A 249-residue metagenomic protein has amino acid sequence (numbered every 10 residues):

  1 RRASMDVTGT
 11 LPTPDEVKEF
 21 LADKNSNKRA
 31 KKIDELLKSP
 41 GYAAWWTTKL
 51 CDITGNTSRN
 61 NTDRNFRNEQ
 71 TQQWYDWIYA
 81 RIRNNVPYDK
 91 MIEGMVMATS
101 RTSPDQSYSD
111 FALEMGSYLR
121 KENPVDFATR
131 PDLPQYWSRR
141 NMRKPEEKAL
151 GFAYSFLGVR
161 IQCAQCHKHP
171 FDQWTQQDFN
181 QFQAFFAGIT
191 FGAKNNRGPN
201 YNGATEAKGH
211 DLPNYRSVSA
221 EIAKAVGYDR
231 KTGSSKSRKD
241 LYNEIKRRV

Functional and structural regions predicted by a protein language model:
R1-G233, S237, Y242-I245: Short, structured secondary-structure elements that scaffold catalytic or ligand/cofactor-binding regions
